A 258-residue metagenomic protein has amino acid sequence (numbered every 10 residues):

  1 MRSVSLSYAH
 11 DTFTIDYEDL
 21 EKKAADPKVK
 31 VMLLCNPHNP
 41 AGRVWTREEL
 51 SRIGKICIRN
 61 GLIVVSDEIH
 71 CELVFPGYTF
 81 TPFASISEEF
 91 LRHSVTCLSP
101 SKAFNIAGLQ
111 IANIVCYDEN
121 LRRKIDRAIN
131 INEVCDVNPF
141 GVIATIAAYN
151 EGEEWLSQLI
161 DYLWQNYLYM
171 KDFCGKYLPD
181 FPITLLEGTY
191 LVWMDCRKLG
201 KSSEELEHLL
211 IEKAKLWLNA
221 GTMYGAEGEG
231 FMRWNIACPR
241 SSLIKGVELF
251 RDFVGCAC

Functional and structural regions predicted by a protein language model:
M1-C258: PLP-dependent class I/II
